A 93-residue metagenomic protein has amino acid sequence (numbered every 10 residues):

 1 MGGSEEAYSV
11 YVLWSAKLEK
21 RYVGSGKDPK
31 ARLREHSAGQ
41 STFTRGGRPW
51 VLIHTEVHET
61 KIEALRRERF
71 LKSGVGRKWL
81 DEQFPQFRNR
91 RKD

Functional and structural regions predicted by a protein language model:
M1-S41, R45-V51, T55-H58, I62-R77 (+1 more regions): GIY-YIG nuclease catalytic motif and its immediate N-terminal context
